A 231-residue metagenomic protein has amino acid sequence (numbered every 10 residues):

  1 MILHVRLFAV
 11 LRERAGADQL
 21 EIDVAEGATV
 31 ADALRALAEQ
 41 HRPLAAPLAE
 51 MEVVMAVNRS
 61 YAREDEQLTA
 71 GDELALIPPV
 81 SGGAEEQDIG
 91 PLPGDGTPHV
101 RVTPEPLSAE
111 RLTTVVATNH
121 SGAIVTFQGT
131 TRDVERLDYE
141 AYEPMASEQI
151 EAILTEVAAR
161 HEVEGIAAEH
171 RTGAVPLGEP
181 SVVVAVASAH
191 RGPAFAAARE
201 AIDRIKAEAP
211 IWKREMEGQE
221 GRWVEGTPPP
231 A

Functional and structural regions predicted by a protein language model:
M1-G94: Ubiquitin-like/PB1-type beta-grasp interaction modules and other compact soluble beta-rich domains
H4-F8, R12-R14, A45, E73-S81 (+3 more regions): N-terminal, polar/charged subdomain of small-to-medium soluble alpha/beta proteins
